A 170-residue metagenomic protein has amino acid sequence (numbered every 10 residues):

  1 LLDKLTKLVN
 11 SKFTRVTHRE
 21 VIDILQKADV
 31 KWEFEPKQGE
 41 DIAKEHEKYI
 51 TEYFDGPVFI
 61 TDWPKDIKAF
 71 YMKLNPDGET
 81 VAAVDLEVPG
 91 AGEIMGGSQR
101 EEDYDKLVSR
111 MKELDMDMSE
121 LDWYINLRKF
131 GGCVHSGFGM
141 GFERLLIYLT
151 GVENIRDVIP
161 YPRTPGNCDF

Functional and structural regions predicted by a protein language model:
L1-V88, E113-G132: Metal-assisted phosphate- and nucleotidyl-transfer catalytic regions
K12, G92, S136-F138: Residue-level marker of motif borders
V21, Y71, G96-S98, G139: Small-side-chain structural scaffolding
L86-S98: C-terminal substrate/ligand-recognition segments
S98, D103-F170: Active-site pocket scaffolds in enzymes
